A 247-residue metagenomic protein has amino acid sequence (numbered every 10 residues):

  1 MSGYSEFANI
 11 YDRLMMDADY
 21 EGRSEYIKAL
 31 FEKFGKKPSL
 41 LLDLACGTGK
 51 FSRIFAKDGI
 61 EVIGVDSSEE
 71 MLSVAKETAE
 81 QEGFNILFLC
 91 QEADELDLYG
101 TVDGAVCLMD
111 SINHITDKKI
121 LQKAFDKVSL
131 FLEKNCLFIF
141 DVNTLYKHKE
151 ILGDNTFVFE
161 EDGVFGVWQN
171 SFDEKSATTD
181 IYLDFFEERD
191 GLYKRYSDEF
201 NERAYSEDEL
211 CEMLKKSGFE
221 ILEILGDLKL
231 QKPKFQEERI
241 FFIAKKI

Functional and structural regions predicted by a protein language model:
M1-K37, K50: Conserved class I S-adenosyl-L-methionine
K37-A45: Conserved class I S-adenosyl-L-methionine
L42, G49-E95: Class I SAM-dependent methyltransferase SAM/SAH-binding core
D94-G104: A short acidic, Gly/Pro-enriched loop at the edge of an enzyme's catalytic core that lines a small-molecule cofactor
D103-K119: A short SAM/SAH-binding and catalytic strip from SAM-dependent methyltransferases
K119, I139-C211: SAM-dependent methyltransferase
Q122-K134: A short glycine-rich, Lys/Arg-flanked "PGG" loop and its adjoining helix->strand segment in the class I
R203, E207-I247: C-terminal lobe and adjacent flexible extensions of AdoMet/dcAdoMet transferase-like proteins
